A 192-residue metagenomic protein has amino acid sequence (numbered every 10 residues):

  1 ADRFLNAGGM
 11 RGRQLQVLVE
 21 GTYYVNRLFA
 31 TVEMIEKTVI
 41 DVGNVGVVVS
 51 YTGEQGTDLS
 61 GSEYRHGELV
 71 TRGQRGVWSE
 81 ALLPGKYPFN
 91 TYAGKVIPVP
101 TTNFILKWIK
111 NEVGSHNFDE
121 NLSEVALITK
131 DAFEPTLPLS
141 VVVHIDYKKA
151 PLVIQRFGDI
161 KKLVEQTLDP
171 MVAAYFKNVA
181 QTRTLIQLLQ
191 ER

Functional and structural regions predicted by a protein language model:
A1-R192: N-terminal hydrophobic membrane-entry segments
